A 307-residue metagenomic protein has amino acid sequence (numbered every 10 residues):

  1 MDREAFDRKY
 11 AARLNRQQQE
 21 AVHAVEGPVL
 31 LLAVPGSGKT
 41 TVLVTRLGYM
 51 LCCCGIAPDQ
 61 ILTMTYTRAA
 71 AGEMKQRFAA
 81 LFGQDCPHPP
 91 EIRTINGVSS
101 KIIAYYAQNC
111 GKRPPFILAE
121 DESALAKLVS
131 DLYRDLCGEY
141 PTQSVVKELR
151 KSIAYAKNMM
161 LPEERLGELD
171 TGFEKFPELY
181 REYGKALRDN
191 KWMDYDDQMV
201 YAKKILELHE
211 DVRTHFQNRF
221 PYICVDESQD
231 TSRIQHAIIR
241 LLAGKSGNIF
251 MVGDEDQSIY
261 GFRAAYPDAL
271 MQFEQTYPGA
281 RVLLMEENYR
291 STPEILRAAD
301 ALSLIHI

Functional and structural regions predicted by a protein language model:
M1-K112, T214, D268, R297-D300: P-loop NTPase Walker
R3, D7, A12-H23, G27-P35 (+6 more regions): Conserved helicase NTPase motor core
A24-G27, A104, D131, Y155 (+3 more regions): Residues within well-ordered alpha-helical secondary structure of globular protein domains
C54-I56, Q84-D85, L242-K245, Q275-Y277: Conserved catalytic network of the ASCE P-loop NTPase/AAA+ motor domain
K75-A79, A104, A119, H236-A237 (+1 more regions): Short amphipathic alpha-helical segments
L81, Y105, N109, D135-L136 (+5 more regions): Phosphate/oxyanion-binding loops and surfaces in catalytic or ligand/nucleic-acid-binding neighborhoods
P87-P90, Q108-D196, V282-L284, N288: ATP-hydrolysis module of ASCE/P-loop NTPase motor domains, specifically the Walker B Asp-Glu catalytic pair
I305-I307: Conserved small/polar residues in nucleotide/adenosyl-binding loops
